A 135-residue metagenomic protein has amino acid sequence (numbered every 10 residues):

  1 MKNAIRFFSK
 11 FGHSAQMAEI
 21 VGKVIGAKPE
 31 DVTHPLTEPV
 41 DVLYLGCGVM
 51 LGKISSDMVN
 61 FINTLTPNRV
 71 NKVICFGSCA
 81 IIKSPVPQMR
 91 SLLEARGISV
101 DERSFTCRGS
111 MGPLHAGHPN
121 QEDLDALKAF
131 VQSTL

Functional and structural regions predicted by a protein language model:
N3-A4, S9-V32, V40-L135: FMN-binding flavodoxin-like domain, especially the glycine-rich phosphate-binding loop
